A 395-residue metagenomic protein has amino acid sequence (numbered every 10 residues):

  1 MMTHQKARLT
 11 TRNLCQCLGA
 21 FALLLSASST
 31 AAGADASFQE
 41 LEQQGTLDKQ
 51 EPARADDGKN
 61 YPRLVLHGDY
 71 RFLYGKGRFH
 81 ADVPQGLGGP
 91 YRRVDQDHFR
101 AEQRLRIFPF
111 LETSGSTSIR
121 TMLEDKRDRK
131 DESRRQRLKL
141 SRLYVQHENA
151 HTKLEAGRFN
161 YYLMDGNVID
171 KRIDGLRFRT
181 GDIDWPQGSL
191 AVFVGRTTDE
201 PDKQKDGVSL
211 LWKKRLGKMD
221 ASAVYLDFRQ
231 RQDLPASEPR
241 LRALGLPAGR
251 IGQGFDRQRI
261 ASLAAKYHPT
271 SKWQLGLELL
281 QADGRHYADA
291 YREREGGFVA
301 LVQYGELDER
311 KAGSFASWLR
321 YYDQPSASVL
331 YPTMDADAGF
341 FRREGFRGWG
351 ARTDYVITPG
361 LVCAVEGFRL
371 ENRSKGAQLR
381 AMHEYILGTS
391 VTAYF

Functional and structural regions predicted by a protein language model:
M1-G58: Cleavable N-terminal export/targeting peptides
M2-T3, A34-T46, K59-Y61, R71-L73 (+4 more regions): Outer-membrane beta-barrel pore domains
S29-T30, R78, D125: Residue-level detector of alpha-helical segments with a strong bias toward transmembrane helices and their helix-loop
V65, Q96-L226, R294, F298-Y331: Outer membrane beta-barrel
D131, G166, D233-L234, K375: A short, polar/proline- and glycine-enriched secondary-structure boundary/capping micro-motif
T198-R215, L226-F255: Substrate-binding surface in catalytic domains of secreted glycosidases
